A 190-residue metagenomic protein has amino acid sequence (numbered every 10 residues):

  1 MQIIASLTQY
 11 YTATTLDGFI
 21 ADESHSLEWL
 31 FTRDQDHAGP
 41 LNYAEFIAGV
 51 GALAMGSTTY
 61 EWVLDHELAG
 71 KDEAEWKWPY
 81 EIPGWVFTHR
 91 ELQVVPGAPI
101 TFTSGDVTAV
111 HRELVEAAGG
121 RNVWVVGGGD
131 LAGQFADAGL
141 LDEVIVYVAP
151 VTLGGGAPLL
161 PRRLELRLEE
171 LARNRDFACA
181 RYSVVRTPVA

Functional and structural regions predicted by a protein language model:
M1-A190: Enzymes that bind and transform nitrogen-containing heteroaromatic metabolites
